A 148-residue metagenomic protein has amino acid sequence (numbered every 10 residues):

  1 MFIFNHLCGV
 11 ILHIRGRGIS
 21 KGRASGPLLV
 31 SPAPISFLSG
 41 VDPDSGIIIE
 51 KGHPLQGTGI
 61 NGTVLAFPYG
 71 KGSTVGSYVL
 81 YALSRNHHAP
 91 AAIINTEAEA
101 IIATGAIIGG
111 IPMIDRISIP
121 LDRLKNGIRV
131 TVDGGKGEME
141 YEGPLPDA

Functional and structural regions predicted by a protein language model:
M1-V10: N-terminal amphipathic/basic-hydrophobic helices that include classical n-h-c signal peptides and signal-anchor
H13-G22, L29-E138: Feature captures the catalytic cores and cofactor-binding loops of soluble hydro-lyases/lyases that act on carboxylate
G26, I111, G143-L145: Intrinsic-disorder/low-complexity coil detector
E138-A148: Phosphate/diphosphate-binding glycine-rich loops and adjacent basic-rich segments that engage nucleotide
